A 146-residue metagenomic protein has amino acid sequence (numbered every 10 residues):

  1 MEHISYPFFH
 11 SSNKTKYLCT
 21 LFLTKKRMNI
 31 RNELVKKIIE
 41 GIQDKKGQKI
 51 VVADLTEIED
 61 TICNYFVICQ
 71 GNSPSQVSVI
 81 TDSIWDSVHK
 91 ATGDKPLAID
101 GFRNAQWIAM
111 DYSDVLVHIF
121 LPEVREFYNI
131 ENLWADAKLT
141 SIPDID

Functional and structural regions predicted by a protein language model:
H10-I62, Q70-I108, P122-E123, L133-D146: Polybasic/polar functional segments that serve as interface/processing modules
N64, D114: Conserved acidic residues
M110-Y112: Active-site beta-strand termini and strand-to-loop segments that position acidic
E126-N129: Switch/connector loops and helix/strand junctions flanking conserved nucleotide-binding motifs in nucleotide-processing
